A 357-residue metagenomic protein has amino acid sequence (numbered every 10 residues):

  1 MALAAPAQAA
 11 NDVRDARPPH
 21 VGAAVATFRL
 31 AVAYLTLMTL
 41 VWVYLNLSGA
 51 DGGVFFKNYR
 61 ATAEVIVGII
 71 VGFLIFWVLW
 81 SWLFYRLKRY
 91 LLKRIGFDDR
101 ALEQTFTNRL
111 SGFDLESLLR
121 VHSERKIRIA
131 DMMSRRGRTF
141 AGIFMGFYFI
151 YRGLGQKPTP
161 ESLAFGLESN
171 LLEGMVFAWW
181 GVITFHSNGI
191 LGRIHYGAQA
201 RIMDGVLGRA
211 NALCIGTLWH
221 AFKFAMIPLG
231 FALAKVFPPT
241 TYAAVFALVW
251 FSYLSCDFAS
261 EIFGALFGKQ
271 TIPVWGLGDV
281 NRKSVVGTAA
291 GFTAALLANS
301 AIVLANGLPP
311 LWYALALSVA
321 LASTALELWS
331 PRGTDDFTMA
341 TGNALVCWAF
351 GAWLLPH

Functional and structural regions predicted by a protein language model:
A2-T39, V43-A298, A305-P309, A314-W353: Interhelical loop and helix-boundary elements at the membrane-water interface of polytopic inner-membrane proteins
